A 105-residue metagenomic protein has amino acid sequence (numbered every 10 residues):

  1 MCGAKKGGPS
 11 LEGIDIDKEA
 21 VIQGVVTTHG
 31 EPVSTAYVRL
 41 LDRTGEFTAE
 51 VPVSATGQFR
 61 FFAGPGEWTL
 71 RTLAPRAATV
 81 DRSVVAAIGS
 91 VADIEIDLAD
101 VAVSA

Functional and structural regions predicted by a protein language model:
M1-V21: Beta-strand-rich domain onsets/edges
C2, A99-A105: Compositionally biased low-complexity segments at domain edges in trafficked proteins and select soluble regulators
A20-I22, T28-T44: Short, ordered, surface-exposed loop/turn motifs in non-cytosolic proteins
G24, V53-F61, I96: Glycine-centered loop-to-beta-strand initiation motif
D42-Q58: Short, acidic Ser/Thr/Gly-rich low-complexity loop/linker segments typical of extracellular and cell-surface proteins
A55, G64-P65, I88: Surface-exposed loops/turns
G66-R76: A short, solvent-exposed beta-strand micro-motif common in secreted/extracellular proteins
P75-V101: Structured interaction patches on ligand/partner-binding surfaces of diverse proteins
